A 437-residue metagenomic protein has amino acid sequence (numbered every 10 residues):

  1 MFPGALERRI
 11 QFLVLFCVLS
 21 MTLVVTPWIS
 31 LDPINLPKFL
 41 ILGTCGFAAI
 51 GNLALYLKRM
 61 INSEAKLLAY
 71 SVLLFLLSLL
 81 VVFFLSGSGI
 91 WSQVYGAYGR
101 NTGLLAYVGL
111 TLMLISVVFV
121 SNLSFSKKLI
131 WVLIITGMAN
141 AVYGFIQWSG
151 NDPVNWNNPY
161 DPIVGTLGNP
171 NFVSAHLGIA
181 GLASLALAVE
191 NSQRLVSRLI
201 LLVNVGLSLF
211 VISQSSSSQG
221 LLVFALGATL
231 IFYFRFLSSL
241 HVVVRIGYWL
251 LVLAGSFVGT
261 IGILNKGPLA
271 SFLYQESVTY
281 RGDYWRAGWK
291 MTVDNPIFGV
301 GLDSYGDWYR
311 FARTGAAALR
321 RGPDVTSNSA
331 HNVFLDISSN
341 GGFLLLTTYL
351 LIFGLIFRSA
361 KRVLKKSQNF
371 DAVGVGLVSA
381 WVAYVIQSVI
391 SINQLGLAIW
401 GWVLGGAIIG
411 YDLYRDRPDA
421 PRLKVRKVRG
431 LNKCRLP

Functional and structural regions predicted by a protein language model:
F2-V18, T22-P27, L42-A54, V72 (+9 more regions): Alpha-helical transmembrane segments of multi-pass inner-membrane proteins
V24-P37, Y56-N62: Short, hydrophobic transmembrane alpha-helix segments
W28-F39, V94-G99, S215-S216, S391-L395: Membrane-helix interface and helix-disruption motif detector
N52-S63, L80-Y95, D152, R417: Transmembrane alpha-helix boundary signature
S92, D152-V164, E276-V278, K290-M291 (+1 more regions): Interfacial juxtamembrane loops and adjacent helix segments that form the catalytic/substrate-binding surfaces
P162-I163, F224-A228, G255-V293, R310 (+1 more regions): Flexible juxtamembrane loops connecting transmembrane helices in multi-pass membrane enzymes that build or modify
L413-R422: Membrane-interface capping segments at transmembrane-helix boundaries
